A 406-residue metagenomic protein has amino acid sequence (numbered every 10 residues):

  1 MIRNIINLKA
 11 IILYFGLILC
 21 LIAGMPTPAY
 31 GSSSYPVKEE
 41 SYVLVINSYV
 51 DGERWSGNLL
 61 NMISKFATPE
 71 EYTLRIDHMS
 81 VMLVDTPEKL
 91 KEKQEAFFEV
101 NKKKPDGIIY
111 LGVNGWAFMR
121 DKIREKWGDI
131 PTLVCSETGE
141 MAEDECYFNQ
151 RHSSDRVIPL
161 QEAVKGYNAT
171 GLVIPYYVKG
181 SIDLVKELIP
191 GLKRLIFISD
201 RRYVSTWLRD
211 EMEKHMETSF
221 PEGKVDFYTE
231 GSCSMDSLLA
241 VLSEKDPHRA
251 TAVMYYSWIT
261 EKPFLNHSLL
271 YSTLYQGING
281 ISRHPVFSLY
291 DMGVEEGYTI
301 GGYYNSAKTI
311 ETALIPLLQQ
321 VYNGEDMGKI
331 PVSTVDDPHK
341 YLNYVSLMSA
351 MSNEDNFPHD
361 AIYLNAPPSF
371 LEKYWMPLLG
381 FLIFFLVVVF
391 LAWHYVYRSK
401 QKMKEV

Functional and structural regions predicted by a protein language model:
I12-G24: Bacterial N-terminal signal peptides
I46-N47, N101-G112, P131-C135, R194-S199 (+3 more regions): Periplasmic-binding protein-like
P87-D106, D121-E125, S237-T251: Short, well-structured alpha-helical segments in soluble
E140-E145, R151-A163, T170-L192, N305-N323: Hydrophobic alpha-helical segments within soluble ligand-binding/sensing domains
Q161-E217, V332-Y344: An alpha-beta-alpha
V225-E325: Membrane-proximal low-complexity regions enriched in glycine and acidic/polar residues
S333, D337-F370: Juxtamembrane amphipathic/hinge helix adjacent to a transmembrane helix
N365-E405: Alpha-helical transmembrane signal-anchor helices
